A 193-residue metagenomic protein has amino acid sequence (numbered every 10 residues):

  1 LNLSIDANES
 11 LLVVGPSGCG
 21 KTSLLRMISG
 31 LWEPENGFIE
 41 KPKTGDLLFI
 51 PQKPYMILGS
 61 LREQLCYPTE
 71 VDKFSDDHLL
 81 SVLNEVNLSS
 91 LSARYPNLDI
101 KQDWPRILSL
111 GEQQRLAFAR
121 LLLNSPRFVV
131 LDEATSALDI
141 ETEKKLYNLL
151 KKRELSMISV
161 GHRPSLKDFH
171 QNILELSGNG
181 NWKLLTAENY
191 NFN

Functional and structural regions predicted by a protein language model:
I5-A7, K41: Conserved hydrophobic segment flanking the Walker A/P-loop of ABC-type ATPase nucleotide-binding domains
S10-L12, L48-F49: Short beta-strand immediately N-terminal to the Walker A/P-loop
V14-P16: The feature captures the beta-strand-to-loop junction immediately N-terminal to the Walker
C19: ATP-binding Walker
S23, Q64, D99-N193: ABC-family ATPase nucleotide-binding domain "signature/switch" substructure
S29: Helix-to-loop junction immediately C-terminal to a conserved catalytic motif
G37-L47: Conserved ABC transporter NBD signature motif
F38, R62-D103, Y147-N148: ABC ATPase nucleotide-binding domain helical subdomain, centered on the C-loop/LSGGQ "ABC signature"
